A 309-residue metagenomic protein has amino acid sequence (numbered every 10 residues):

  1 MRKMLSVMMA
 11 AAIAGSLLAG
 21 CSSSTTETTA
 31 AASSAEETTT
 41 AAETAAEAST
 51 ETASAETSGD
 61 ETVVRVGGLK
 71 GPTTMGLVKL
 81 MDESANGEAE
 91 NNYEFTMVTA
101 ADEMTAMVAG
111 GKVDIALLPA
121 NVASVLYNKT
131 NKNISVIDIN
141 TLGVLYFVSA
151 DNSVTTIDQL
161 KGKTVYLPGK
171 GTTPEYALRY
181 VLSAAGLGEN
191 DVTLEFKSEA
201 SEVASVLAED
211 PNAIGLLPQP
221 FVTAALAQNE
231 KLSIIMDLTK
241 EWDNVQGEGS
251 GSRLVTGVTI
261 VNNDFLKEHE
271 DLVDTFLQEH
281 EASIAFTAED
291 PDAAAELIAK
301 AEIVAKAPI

Functional and structural regions predicted by a protein language model:
M1-A19: Sec-dependent bacterial lipoprotein signal peptides
L18-A35: Bacterial lipoprotein signal-peptidase II cleavage site
A30-E51, G59-V64: Post-signal peptide N-terminal segment of mature Sec-exported envelope proteins
A53-F196, E209-Q219, E230-M236: Short, glycine-/small- and polar/acidic-enriched structural segments that line small-molecule recognition paths
T57-V64, P72-T73, L226-N229, D292-I309: An extracytoplasmic/periplasmic, membrane-proximal ligand-sensing/linker region
N86-E90, W242-R253, K306-I309: Short helix-coil transition/hinge motifs at the ends and kinks of transmembrane helices, capturing the brief
N121-V122, E202-I298: Pocket-lining segment of extracytoplasmic ligand-binding domains
